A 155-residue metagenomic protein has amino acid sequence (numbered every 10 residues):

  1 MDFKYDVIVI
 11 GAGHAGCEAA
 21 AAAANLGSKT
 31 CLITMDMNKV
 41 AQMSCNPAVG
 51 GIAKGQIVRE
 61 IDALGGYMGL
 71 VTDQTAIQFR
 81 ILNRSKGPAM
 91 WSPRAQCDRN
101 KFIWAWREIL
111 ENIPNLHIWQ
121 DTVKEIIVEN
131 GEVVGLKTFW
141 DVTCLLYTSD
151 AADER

Functional and structural regions predicted by a protein language model:
F3-G13: Beta1/beta-strand and adjacent pyrophosphate-binding region of the FAD-binding site in flavoprotein oxidoreductases
K4, A21-E132, W140: Conserved N-terminal/central alpha/beta ligand/cofactor-binding core
G11, Q96, D150-A151: Residue-level detector of intrinsically disordered, flexible termini and proteolytic processing junctions
G16: N-terminal Rossmann-fold NAD(P) dinucleotide-binding loop
V142-L146: Core beta-strand elements of the Rossmann-like FAD/NAD(P) dinucleotide-binding domain in flavoenzyme oxidoreductases
Y147, A151-R155: Single conserved hydrophobic/aromatic residue that forms the stacking wall/gate of nucleotide- or nucleobase-binding
